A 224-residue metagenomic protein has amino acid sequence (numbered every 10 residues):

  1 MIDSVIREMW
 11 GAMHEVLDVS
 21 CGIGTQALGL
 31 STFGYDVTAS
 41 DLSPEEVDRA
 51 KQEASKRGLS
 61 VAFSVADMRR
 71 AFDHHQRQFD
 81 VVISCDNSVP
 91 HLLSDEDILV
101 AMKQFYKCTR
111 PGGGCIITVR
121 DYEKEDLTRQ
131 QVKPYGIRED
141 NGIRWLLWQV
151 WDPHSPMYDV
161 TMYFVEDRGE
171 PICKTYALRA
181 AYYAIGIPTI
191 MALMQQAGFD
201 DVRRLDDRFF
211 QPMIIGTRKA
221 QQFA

Functional and structural regions predicted by a protein language model:
M1-M13: Conserved alpha-helix/loop element of class I SAM-dependent methyltransferases that forms part of the SAM/SAH-binding
A12-G22: Conserved class I S-adenosyl-L-methionine
A27-A71: Class I SAM-dependent methyltransferase SAM/SAH-binding core
D73-V81: A short acidic, Gly/Pro-enriched loop at the edge of an enzyme's catalytic core that lines a small-molecule cofactor
D80-E96: A short SAM/SAH-binding and catalytic strip from SAM-dependent methyltransferases
L99-P111: A short glycine-rich, Lys/Arg-flanked "PGG" loop and its adjoining helix->strand segment in the class I
I116-I185: SAM-dependent methyltransferase
Y183-A224: C-terminal lobe and adjacent flexible extensions of AdoMet/dcAdoMet transferase-like proteins
